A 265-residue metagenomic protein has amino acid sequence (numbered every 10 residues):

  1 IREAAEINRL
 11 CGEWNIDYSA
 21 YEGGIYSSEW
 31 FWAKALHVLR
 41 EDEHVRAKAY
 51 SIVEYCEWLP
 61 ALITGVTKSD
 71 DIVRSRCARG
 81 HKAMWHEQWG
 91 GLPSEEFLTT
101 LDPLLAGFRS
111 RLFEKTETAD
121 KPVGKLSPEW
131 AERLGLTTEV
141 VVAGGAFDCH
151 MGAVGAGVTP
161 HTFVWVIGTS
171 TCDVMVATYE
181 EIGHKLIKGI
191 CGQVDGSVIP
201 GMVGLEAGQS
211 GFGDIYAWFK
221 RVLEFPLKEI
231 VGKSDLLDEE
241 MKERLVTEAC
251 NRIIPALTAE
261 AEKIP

Functional and structural regions predicted by a protein language model:
I1-E13, E43-A47, G65-S69, A83 (+4 more regions): Glycine/Thr-rich phosphate-binding loops that ligate phosphate moieties of nucleotide and other phosphorylated ligands
R9, S127-L136, A146-T162: Conserved phosphate-binding catalytic cores of ATP/NTP-utilizing and phosphoryl-transfer enzymes
W14-G144: Gly/Ser/Thr-rich active-site cleft segment
Y26-S27, W165, D173, V203-A207: Short hydrophobic-aromatic micro-motifs
I52, E139-A146, G155, T162-V166 (+1 more regions): Short glycine-aspartate micro-motif
K82, M151-G155, T171-M175: Short beta-strand scaffold segments in enzyme catalytic cores
V166-I167, T247: Short, well-structured active-site flanking segments
